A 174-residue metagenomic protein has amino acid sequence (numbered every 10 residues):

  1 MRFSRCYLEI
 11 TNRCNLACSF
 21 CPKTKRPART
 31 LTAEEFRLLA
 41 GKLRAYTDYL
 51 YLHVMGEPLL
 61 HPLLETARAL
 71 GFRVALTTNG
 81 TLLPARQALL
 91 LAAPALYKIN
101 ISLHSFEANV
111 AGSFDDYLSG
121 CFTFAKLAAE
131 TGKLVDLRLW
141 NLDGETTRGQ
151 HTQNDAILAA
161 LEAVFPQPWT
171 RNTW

Functional and structural regions predicted by a protein language model:
M1-K98, V110-G112: Conserved alpha-helical substructure of the radical SAM core
L31, Y51, E65, A93-W174: Radical SAM enzyme [4Fe-4S]-AdoMet core and its adjacent flexible, acidic and glycine-rich loops/tails across
